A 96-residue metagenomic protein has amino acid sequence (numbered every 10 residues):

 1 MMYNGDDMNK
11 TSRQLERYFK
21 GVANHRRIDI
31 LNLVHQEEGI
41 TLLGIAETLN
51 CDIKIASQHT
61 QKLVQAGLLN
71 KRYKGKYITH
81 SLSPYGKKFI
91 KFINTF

Functional and structural regions predicted by a protein language model:
M2-I28: Short alpha-helical segments that sit at the start of domains
Y3, F19, Q36, T79-F96: Conserved segment of winged-helix/HTH DNA-binding domains
H25, E37-T41: Short capping segments at the starts of secondary-structure elements
I28-N32, K88: Pre-recognition alpha-helix immediately N-terminal to the DNA-recognition helix within helix-turn-helix or winged-helix
G44-E47: A short acidic, leucine-rich amphipathic alpha-helix
T60-Q61: Short, hydrophobic-biased segments on the C-terminal half of alpha helices that form "recognition helices"
V64-G75, S81: Beta-hairpin "wing" of winged helix-turn-helix
